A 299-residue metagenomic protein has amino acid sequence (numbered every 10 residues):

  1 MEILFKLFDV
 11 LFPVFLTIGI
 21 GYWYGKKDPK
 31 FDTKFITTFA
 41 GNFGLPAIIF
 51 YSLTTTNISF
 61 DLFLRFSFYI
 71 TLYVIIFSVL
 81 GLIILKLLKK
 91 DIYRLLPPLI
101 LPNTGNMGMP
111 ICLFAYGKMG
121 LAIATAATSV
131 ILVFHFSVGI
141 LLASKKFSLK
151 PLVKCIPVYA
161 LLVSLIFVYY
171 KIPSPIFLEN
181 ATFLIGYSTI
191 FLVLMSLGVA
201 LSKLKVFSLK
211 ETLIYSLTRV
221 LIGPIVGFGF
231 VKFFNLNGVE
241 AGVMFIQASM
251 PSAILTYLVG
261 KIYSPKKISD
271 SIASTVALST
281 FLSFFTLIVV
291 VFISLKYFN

Functional and structural regions predicted by a protein language model:
M1-N299: Alpha-helical transmembrane segments of multi-pass small-molecule/ion transporters
